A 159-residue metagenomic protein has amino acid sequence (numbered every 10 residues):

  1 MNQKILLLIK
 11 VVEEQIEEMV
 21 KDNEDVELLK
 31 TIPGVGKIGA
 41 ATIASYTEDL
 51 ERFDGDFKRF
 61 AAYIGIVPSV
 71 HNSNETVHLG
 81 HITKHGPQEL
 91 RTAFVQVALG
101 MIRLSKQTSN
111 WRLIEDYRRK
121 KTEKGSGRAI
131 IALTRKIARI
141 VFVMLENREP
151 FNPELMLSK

Functional and structural regions predicted by a protein language model:
M1-K4, L8, Q15: Charged, solvent-exposed faces of alpha-helical coiled-coils
M1-K4, T31-V35: Short, contiguous, pocket-lining structural segments that sit at or immediately flank catalytic/ligand-binding sites
I5, F94, I137: A residue-level signal for conserved active-site and pocket-lining positions in enzyme catalytic cores
K10-G34, I43-Y46: Extended, structured, electrostatic nucleic-acid-contact surfaces
L28-T31, K37, A41-T122, S126: Phosphate-backbone recognition surface of nucleic-acid-processing proteins
E75, E115-K159: Low-complexity, acidic/Ser/Thr- and charged residue-rich accessory regions of DNA metabolism proteins
